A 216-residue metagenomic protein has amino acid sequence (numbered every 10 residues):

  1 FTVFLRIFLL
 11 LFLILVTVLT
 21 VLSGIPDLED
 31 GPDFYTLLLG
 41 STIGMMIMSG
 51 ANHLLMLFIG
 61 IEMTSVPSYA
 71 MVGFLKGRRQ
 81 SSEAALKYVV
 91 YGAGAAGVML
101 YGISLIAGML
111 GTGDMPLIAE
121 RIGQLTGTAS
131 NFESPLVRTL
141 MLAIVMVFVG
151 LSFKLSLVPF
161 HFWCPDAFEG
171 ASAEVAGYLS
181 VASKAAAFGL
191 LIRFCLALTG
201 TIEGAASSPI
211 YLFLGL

Functional and structural regions predicted by a protein language model:
F1-L216: Alpha-helical transmembrane segments of multi-pass membrane proteins predominantly involved in bioenergetics
